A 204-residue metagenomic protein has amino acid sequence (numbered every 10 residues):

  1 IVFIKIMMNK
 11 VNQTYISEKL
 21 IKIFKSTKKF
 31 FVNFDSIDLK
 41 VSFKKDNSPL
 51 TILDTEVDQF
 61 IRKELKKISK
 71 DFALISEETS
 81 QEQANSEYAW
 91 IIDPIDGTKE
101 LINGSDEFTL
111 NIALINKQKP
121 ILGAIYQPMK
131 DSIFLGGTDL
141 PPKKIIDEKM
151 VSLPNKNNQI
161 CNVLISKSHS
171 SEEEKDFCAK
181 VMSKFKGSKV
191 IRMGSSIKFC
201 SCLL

Functional and structural regions predicted by a protein language model:
F3-I95, D176-S183, S196: N-terminal subdomain of lithium-sensitive/metallo-dependent phosphomonoesterases centered on the IMPase/IPPase/PAP
T27-F31, D54, L65, T98 (+4 more regions): Residue-level signal for inorganic ion chemistry
D38-S42, P142-K144, K184-I191: Short secondary-structure junctions
S42, Q81-E82, I125, S152-N155: Short secondary-structure boundary/capping segments
A84-K143: DPxDG-like acidic metal-binding loop motif
G136-T138, M150-N157: Short amphipathic beta-strand/extended segments with alternating polar/hydrophobic composition
P154-L204: An extended, acidic
